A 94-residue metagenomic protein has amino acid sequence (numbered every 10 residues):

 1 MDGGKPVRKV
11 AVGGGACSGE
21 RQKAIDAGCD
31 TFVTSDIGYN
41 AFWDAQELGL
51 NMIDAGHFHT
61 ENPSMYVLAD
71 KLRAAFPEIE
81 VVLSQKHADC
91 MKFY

Functional and structural regions predicted by a protein language model:
M1-Y94: Active-site catalytic microenvironments in core metabolic enzymes, especially phosphate/sugar-handling
